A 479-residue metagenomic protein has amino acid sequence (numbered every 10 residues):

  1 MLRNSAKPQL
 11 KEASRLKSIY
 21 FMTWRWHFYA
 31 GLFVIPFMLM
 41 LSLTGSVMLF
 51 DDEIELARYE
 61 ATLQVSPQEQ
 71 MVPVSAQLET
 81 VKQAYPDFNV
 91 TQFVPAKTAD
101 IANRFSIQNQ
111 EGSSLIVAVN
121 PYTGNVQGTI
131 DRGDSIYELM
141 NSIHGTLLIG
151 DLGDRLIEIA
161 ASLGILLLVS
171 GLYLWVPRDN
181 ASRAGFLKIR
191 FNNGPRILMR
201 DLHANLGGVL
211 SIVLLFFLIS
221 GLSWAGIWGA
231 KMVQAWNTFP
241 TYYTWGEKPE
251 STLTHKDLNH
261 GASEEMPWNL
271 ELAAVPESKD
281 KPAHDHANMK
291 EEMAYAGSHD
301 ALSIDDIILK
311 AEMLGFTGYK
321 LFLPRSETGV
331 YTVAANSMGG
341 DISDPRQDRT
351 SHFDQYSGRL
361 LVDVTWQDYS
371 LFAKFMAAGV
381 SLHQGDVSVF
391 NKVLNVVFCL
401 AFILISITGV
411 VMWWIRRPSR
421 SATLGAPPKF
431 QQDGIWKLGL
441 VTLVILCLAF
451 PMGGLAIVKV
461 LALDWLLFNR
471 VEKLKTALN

Functional and structural regions predicted by a protein language model:
L2-N479: Conserved histidines in hydrophobic membrane contexts and catalytic metal-binding motifs
